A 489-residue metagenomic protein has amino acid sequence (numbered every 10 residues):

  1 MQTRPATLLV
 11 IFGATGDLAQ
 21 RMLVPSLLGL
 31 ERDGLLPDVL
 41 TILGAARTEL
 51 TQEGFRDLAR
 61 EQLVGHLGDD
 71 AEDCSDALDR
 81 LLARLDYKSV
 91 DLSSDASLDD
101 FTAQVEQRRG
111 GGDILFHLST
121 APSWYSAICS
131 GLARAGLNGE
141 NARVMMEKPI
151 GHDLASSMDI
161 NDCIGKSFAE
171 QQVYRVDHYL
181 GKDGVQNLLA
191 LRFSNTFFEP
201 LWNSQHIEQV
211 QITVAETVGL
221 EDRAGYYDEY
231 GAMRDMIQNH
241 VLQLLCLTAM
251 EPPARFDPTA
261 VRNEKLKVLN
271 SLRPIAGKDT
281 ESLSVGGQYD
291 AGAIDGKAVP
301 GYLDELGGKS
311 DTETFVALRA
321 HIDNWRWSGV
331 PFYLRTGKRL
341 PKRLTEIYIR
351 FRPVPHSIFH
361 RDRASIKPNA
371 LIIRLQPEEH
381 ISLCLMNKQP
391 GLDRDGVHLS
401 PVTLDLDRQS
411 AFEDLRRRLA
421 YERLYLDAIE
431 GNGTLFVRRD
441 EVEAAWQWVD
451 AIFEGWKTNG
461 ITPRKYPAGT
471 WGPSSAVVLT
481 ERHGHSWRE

Functional and structural regions predicted by a protein language model:
M1-M146, I150-E489: Secretory/organelle targeting and membrane-embedding segments
